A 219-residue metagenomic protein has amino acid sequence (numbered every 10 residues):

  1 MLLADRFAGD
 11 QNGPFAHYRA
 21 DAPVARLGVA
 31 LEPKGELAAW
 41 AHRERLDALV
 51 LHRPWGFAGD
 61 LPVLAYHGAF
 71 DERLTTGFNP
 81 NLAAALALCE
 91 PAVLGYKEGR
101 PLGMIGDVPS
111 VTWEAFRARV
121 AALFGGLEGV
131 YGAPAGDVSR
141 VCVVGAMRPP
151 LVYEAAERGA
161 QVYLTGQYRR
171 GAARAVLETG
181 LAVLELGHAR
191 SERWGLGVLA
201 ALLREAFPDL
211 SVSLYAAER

Functional and structural regions predicted by a protein language model:
M1-R219: Active-site catalytic microenvironments in core metabolic enzymes, especially phosphate/sugar-handling
